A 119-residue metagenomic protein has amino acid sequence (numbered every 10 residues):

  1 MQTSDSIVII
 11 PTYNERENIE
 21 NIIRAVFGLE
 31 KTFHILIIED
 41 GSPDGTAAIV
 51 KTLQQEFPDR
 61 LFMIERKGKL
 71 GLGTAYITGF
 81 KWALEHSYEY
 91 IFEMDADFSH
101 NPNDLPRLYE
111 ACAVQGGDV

Functional and structural regions predicted by a protein language model:
M1-V119: Structured catalytic core of nucleotide-sugar glycosyltransferases
